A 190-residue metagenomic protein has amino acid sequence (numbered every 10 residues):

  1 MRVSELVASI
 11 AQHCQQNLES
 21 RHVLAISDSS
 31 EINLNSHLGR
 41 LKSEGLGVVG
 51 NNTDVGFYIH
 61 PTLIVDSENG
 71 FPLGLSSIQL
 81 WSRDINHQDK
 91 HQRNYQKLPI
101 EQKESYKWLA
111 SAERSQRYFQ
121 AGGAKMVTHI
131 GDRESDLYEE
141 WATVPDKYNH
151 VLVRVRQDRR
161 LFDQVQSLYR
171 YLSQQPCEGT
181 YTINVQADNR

Functional and structural regions predicted by a protein language model:
M1-R190: Conserved, well-structured functional cores that handle cations and Mg-NTP chemistry
